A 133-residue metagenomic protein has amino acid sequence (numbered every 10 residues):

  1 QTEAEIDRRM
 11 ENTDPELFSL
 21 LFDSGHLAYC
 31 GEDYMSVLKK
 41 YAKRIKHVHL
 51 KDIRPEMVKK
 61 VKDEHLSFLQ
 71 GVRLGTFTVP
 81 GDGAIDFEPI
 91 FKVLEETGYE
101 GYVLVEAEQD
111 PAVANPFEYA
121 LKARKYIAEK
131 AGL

Functional and structural regions predicted by a protein language model:
E3-F22, L27-L133: Histidine-acidic metal/acid-base catalytic patches
